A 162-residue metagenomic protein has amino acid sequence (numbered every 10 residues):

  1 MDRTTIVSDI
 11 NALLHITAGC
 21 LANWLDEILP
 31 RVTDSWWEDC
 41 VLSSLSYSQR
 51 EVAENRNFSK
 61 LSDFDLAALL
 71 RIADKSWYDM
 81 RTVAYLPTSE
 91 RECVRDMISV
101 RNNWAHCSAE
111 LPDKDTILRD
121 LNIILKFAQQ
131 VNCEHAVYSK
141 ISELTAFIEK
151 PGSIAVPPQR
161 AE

Functional and structural regions predicted by a protein language model:
M1-E162: Amphipathic alpha-helical interface elements
